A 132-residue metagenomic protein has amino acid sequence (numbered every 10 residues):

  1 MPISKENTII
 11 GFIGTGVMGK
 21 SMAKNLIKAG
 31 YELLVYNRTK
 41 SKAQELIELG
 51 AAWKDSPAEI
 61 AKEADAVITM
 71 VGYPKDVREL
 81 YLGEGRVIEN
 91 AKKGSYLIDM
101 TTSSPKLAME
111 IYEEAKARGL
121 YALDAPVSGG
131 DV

Functional and structural regions predicted by a protein language model:
M1-T69, D131: NAD(P)+-binding Rossmann beta1-loop-alpha1 motif at the extreme N-terminus of oxidoreductases
P57-A125: Rossmann-fold NAD(P) dinucleotide-binding segment
P105-K106, G130-V132: Conserved catalytic-site region of short-chain dehydrogenase/reductase
